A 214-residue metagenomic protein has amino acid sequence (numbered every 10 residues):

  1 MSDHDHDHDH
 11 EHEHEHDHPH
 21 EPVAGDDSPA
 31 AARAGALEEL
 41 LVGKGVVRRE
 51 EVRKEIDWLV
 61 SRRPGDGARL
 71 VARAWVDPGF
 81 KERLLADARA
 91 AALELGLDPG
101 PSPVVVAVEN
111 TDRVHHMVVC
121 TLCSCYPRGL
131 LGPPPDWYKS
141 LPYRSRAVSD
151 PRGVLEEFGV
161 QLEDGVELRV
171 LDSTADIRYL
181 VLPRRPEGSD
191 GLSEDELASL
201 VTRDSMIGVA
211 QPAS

Functional and structural regions predicted by a protein language model:
S2-S214: Terminal, compositionally biased segments used for targeting/anchoring and flexible tails
